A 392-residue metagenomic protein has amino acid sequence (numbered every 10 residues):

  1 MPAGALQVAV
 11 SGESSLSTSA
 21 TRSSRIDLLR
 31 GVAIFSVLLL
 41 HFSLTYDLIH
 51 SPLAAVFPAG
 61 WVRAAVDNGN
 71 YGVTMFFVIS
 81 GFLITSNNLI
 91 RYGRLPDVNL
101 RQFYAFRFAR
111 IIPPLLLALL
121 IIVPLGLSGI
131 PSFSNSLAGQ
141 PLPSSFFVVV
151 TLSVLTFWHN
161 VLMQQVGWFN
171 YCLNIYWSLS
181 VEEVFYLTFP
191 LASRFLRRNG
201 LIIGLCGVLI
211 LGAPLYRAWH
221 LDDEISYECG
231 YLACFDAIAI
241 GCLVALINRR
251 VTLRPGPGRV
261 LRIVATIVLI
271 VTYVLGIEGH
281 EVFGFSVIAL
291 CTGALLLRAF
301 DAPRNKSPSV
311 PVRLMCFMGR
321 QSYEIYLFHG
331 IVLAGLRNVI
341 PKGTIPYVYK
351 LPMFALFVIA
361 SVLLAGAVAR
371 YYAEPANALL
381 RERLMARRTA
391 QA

Functional and structural regions predicted by a protein language model:
A3-R25, V32, L39-G69, T85-Q102 (+5 more regions): Alpha-helical transmembrane segments in multi-pass integral membrane proteins
L6, V56-V62, L115, L119-L179 (+3 more regions): Membrane-interface helix-loop-helix regions
A20-I26, G93-L116, S134-S145, V181-T188 (+3 more regions): Membrane-interfacial loop-to-helix junctions in multi-pass inner-membrane proteins
D27, G31-I34, S80, P113-L119 (+5 more regions): Residues within membrane-spanning alpha-helices of integral membrane proteins, especially the hydrophobic core/packing
L29, A105, Y176, S180-V181 (+1 more regions): Short alpha-helix carrying the canonical HExxH Zn2+-binding catalytic motif
T74-F76, D236: His/acidic/aromatic-lined binding-pocket segments of jelly-roll/cupin-type domains and related regulatory beta-sandwich
F77-N87: Central hydrophobic cores of alpha-helical transmembrane segments in multi-pass inner-membrane proteins across all
A109, F185, S193, L209-G212 (+1 more regions): Transmembrane alpha-helical core residues of multi-pass small-molecule transporters, especially secondary transporters
